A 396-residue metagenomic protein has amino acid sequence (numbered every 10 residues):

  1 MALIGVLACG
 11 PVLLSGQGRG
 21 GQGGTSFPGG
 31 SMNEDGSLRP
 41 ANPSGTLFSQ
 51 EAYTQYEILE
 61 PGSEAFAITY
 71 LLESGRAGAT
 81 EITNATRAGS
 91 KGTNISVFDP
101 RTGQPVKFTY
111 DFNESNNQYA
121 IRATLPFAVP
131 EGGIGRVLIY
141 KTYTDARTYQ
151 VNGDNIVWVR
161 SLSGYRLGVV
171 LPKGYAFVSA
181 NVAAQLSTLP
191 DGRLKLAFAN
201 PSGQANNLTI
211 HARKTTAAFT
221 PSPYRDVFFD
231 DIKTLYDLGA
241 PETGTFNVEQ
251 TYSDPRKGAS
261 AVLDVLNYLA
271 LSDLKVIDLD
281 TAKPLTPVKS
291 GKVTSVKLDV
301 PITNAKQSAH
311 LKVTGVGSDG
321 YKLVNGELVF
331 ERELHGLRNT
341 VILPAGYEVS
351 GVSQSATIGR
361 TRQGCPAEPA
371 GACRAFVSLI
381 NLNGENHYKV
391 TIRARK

Functional and structural regions predicted by a protein language model:
A2-P11: Bacterial N-terminal signal peptides
G16-Q17: Boundary of Sec targeting at the N-terminus
G20-N84, A218-D264: Early extracytoplasmic/domain-onset interaction patches
G29-L38, G75-F112, V159-A183, P255-T286 (+1 more regions): Solvent-exposed beta-hairpin/edge-strand motifs
Q55-I58, Y70-L72, T124-V129, N155-V159 (+7 more regions): Beta-strand-rich interaction surfaces with strong enrichment in secreted/lumenal proteins
E60-E64, Y70-G78, F127-V129, K141-R147 (+8 more regions): Beta-strand elements of well-folded, non-transmembrane domains
N116-T188, G291-R360: Surface-exposed, acidic/Ser/Thr-rich flexible loop segments
R193-P221, A372-K396: C-terminal beta-strand-rich structural cap/linker in extracellular carbohydrate-active enzymes
